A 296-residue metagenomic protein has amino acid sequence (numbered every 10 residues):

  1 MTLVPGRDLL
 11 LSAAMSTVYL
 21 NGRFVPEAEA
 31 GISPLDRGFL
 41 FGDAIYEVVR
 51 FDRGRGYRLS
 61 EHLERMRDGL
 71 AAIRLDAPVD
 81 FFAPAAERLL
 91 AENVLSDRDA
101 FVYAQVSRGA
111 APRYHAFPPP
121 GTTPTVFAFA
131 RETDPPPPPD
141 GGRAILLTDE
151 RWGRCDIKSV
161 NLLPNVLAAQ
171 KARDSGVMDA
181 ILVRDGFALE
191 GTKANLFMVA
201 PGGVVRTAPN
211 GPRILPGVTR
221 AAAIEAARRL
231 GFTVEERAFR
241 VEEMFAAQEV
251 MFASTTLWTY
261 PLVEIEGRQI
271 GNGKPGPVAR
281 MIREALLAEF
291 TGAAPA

Functional and structural regions predicted by a protein language model:
T2-R88, S107, P112, A116-A296: Helix-start/capping segments and mature chain N-termini
E92: Acidic/histidine-enriched active-site and ligand-binding environments that engage anionic O-linkages
L95-V106: Ordered, amphipathic secondary-structure segments that act as subunit-interaction surfaces in large macromolecular
